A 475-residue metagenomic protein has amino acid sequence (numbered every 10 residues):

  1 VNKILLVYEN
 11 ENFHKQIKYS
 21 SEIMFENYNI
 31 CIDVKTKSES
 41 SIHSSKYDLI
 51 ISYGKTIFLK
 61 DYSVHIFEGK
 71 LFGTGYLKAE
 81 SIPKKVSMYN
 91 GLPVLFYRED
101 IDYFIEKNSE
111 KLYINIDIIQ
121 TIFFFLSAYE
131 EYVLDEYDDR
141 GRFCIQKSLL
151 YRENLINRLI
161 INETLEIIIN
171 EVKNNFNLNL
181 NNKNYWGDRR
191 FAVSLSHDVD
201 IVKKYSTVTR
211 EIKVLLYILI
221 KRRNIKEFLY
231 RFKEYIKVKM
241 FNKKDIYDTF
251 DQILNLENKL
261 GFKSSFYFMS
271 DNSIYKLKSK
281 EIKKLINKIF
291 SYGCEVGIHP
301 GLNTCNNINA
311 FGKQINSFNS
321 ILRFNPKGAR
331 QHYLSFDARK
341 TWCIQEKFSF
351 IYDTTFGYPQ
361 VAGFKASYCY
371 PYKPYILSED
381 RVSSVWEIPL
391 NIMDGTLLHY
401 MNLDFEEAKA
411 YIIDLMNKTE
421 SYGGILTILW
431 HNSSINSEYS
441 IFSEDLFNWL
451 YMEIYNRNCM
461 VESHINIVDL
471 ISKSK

Functional and structural regions predicted by a protein language model:
V1-K280, Y370, L377-K475: Terminal accessory/targeting
V7, T36, T304-V382, S437-E444: Catalytic domains of cell-wall/extracellular-matrix polysaccharide-remodeling enzymes, centered on de-N-acetylation
D200, G301, L334, I351 (+1 more regions): Catalytic metal-binding/acid-base residues of hydrolase active sites
Y230, I236, M240-K244, T249 (+2 more regions): Long, K/E/R/D-enriched contiguous segments that form extended
G297-P300, T355-G357, L429-S433: Short acidic/histidine-rich active-site segments
